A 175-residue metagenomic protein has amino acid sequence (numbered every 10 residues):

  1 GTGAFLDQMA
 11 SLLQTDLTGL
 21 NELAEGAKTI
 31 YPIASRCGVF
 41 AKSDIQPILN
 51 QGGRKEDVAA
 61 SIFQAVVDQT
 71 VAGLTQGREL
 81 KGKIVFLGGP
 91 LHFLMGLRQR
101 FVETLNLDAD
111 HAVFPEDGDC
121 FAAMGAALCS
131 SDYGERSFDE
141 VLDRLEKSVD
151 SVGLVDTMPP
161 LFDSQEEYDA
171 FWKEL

Functional and structural regions predicted by a protein language model:
G1, S61-F63, V85, L91 (+1 more regions): Active-site nucleophile and cofactor-binding loops and adjacent substrate-binding regions of central metabolic enzymes
G3-S11, F114-D150: Glycine-rich phosphate-binding/hydrolytic loop that grips phosphoryl groups
A4-L6, E25, P32-R36, M95-R100 (+1 more regions): Short acidic, glycine/serine/threonine-rich loops at helix termini
D16-L49, D156, P160, S164: Conserved ATP-utilizing enzyme core subdomain
G19-G26, S61, K83-L87, V113-P115 (+1 more regions): Beta-strand segments within the central parallel beta-sheet cores of soluble alpha/beta enzyme folds
A41-A72: Adenine-nucleotide phosphate-binding core of ATP-dependent small-molecule kinases
T75-T104, D117-D119: Glycine-rich phosphate-binding loops at beta-strand->alpha-helix junctions
Y133-L175: Flexible inter-domain linker/hinge segments
